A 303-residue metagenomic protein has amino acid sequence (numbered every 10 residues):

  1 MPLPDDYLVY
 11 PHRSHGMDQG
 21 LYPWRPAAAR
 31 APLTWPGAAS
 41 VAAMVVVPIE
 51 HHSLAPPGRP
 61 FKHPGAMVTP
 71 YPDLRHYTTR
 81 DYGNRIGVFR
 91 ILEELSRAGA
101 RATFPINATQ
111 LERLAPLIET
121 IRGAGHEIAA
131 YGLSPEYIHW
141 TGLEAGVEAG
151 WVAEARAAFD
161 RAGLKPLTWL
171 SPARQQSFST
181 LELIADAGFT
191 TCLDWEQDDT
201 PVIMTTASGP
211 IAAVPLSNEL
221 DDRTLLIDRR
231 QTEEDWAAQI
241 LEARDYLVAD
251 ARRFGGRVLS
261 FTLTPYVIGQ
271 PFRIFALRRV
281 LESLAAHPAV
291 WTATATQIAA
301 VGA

Functional and structural regions predicted by a protein language model:
P2-T168, A173-A212, A237-F261, V267-A303: Catalytic alpha-helical scaffold of carbohydrate-active enzymes acting on polysaccharides/glycoconjugates
P215-Y246: A conserved mid-domain beta-alpha-beta active-site/ligand-binding segment of alpha/beta enzyme cores
